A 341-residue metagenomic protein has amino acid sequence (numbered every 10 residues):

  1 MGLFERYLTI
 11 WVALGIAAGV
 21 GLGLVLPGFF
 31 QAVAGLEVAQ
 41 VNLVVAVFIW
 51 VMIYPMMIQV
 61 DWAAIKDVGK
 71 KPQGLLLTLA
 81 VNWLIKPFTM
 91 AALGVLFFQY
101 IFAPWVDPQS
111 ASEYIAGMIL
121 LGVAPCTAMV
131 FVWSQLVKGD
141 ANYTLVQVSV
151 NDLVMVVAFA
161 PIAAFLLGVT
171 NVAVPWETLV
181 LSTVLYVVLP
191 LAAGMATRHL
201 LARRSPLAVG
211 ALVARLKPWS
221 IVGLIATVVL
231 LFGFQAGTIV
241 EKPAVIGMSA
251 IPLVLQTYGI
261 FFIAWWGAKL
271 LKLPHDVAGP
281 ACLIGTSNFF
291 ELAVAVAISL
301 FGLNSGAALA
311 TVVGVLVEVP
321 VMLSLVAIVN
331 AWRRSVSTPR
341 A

Functional and structural regions predicted by a protein language model:
M1-I58, A63-T286, F290-A341: Alpha-helical transmembrane segments of multi-pass small-molecule/ion transporters
